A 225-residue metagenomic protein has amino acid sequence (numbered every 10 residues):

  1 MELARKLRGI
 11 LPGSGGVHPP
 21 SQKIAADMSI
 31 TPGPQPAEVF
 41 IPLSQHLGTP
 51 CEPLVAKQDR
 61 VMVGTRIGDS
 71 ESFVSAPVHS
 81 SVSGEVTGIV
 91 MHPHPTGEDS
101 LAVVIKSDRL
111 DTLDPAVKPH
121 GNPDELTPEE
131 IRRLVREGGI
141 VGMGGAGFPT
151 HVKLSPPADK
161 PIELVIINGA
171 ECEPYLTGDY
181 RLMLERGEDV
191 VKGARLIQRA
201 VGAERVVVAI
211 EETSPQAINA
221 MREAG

Functional and structural regions predicted by a protein language model:
M1-L54: N-terminal, Lys/Arg-enriched amphipathic/low-complexity engagement segments that precede the first folded domain
E38, Q58-V61, L164-E171: Active-site-adjacent bridging/hinge elements
F40-L43, E52, S70-H79, S83: Phosphate-interaction motifs
C51-R60, G64: Short histidine-centered loop motifs in beta-beta connectors
R60, R66, S83-V86: Residue-level marker of beta-strand positions
T65, S70-S72, V90: Conserved "cap/hinge" positions at secondary-structure junctions
V74-G225: Iron-sulfur-associated redox domains of electron-transfer enzymes in respiratory and anaerobic energy metabolism
